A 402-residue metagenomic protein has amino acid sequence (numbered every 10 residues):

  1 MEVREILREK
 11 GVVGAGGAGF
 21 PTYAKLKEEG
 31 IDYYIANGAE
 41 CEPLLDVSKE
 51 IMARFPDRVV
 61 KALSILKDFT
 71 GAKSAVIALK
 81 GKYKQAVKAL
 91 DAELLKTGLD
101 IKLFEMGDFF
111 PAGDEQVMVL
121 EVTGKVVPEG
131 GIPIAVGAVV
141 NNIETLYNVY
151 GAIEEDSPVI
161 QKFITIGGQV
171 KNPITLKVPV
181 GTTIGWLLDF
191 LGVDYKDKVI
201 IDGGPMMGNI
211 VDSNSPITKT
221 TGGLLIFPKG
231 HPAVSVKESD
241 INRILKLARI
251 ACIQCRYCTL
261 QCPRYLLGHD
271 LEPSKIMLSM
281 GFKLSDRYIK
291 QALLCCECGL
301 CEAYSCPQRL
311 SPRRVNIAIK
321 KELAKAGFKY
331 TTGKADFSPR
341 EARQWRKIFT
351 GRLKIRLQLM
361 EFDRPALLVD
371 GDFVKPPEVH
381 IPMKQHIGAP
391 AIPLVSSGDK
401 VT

Functional and structural regions predicted by a protein language model:
G11-K27, A303: Conserved phosphate/anionic-ligand binding catalytic regions in large, soluble enzymes, centered on
G16, L44, L293, E297-C298 (+1 more regions): Flanking helices and flexible, charged tails adjoining ferredoxin-like Fe-S electron-transfer domains in multi-subunit
A36-S48, V170: Gly-rich Lys/Arg/Thr-decorated short loops/hinges at beta-loop-alpha junctions or inter-strand turns that position
A53-T70: Histidine-anchored nucleotide/phosphate-binding helix
A72-I77, D100-I101, Y195-G203, C262 (+2 more regions): Flexible, glycine/charged-enriched surface loops at secondary-structure junctions
V76, G81-I184, F190-Y195, G204-P205: Hydrophobic alpha-helical positions that pack around
F109-A112, M118-K125, K198-I253: Active-site gating/interface segments in enzymes
F227-R249, T259, R264-R343: Ferredoxin-type iron-sulfur electron-transfer modules in oxidoreductases and energy-metabolism complexes
